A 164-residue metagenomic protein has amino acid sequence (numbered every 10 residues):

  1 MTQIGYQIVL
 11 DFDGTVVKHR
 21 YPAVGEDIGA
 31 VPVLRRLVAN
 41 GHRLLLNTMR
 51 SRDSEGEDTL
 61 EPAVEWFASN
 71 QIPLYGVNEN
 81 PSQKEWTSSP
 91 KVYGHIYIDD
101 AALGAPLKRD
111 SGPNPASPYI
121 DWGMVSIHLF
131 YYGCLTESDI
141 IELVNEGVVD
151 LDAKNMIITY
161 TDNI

Functional and structural regions predicted by a protein language model:
M1-T2, I164: Short, Lys/Arg-enriched, disordered terminal segments
T2-Q83: Alpha-helical substrate-recognition element adjacent to the catalytic core
E57-I164: C-terminal cap/substrate-recognition subdomain and adjoining C-terminal extension of metal-dependent phosphatase-like
